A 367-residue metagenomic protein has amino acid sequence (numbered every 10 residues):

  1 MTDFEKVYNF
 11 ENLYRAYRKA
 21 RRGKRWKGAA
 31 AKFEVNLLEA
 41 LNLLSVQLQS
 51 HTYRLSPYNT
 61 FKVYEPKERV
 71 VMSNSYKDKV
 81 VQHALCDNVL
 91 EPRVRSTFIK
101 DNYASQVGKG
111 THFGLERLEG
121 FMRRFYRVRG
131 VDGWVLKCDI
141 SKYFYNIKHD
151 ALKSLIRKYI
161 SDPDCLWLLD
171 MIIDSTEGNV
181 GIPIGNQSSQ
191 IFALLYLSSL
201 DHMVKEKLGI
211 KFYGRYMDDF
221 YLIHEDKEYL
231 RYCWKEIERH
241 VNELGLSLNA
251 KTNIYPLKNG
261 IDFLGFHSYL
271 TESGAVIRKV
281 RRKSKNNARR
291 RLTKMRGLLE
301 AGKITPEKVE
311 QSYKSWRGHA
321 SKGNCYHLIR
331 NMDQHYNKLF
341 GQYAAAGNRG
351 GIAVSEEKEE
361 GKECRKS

Functional and structural regions predicted by a protein language model:
M1-L152: Conserved two-metal-ion catalytic palm core of "right-hand" nucleic acid polymerases, unifying RNA-dependent RNA
A40, Q47, E116-M217, Y221-E238 (+4 more regions): Conserved polymerase palm-domain catalytic core
T52-L55, I210-M217, A288-G302: Short, conserved aromatic-histidine micro-motifs
N74-S75, K79, H83, S175 (+2 more regions): Right-hand nucleic-acid polymerase module
L85-N88, I237, V241: PAPS/PAP-binding and catalytic site of the sulfotransferase fold
C86, L90, A193, L197 (+2 more regions): Amphipathic alpha-helical core segments of compact helical bundles
A104-F113, Y221-H224, Y255-G260: Beta-rich nucleic-acid/ligand-interaction surfaces
S355-S367: Positively charged, low-complexity/disordered segments
